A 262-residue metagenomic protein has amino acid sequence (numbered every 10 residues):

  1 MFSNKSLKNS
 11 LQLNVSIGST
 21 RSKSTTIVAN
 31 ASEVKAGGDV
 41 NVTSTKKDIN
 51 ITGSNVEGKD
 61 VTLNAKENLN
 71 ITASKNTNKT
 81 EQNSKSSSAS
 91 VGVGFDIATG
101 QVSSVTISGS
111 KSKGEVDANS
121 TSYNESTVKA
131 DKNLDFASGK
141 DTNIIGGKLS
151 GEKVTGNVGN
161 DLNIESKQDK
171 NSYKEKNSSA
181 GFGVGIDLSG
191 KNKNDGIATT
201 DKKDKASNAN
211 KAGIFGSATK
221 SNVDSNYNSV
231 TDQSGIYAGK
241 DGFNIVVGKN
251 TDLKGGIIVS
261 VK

Functional and structural regions predicted by a protein language model:
M1-K262: Binding/recognition "hotspot" determinant
